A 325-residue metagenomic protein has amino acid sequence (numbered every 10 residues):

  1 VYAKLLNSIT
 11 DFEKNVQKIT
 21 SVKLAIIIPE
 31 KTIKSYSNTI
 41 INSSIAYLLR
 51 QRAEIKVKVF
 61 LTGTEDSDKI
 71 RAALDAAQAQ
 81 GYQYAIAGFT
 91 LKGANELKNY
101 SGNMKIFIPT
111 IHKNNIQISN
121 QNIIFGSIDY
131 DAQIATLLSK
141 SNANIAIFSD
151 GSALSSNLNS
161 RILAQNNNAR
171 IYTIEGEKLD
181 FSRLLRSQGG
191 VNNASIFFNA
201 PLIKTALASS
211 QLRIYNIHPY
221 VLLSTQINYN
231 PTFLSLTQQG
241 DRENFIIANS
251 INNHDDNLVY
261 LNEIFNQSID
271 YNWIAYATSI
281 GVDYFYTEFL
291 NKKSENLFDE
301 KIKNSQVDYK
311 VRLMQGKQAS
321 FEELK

Functional and structural regions predicted by a protein language model:
V1-K325: Extracytosolic ligand-binding ectodomains
